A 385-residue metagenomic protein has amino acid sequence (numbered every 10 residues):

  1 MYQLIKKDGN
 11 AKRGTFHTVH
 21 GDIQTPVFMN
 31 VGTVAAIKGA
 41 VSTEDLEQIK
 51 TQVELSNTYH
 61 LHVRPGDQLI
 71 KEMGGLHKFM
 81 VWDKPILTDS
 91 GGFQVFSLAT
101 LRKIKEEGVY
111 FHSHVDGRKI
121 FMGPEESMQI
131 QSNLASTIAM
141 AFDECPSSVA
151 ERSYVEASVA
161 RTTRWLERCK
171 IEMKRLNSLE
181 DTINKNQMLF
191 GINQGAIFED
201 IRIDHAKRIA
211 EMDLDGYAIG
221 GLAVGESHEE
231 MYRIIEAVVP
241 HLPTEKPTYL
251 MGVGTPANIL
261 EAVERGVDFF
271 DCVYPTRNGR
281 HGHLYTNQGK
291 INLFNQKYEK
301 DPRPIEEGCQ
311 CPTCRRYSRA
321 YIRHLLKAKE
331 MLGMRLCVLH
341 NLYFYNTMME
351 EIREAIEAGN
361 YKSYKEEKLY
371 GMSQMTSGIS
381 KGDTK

Functional and structural regions predicted by a protein language model:
M1-I183, Q296-E299: Non-catalytic, usually N-terminal nucleic-acid engagement modules in DNA/RNA processing proteins
M1-T15, I23-G32, G39-A40, D143-V149 (+1 more regions): C-terminal extensions of enzymes
G21, E54, D89, Q131 (+5 more regions): Conserved, mostly hydrophobic/aromatic
G21, T162-C169, I209, V238 (+2 more regions): Hydrophobic alpha-helical packing residues
F121, E125, R152, E156-T163 (+4 more regions): Non-membrane alpha-helical structural segments and their capping/turn regions in soluble enzymes
S147-E151, E156, G216-L222, M331-M334: Glycine- and acidic
T163, E172, L176, N184 (+2 more regions): Glycine-rich phosphate/ribose-binding loops and adjacent secondary-structure elements that form binding surfaces
E172-T182, K246, I352-Y364: Surface-exposed helix-capping loop/turn segments at secondary-structure junctions
